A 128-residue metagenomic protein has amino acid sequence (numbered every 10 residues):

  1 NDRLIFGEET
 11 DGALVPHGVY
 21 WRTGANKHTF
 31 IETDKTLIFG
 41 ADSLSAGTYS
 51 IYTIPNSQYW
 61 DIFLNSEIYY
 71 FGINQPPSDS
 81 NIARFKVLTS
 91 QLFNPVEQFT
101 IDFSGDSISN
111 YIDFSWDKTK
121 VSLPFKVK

Functional and structural regions predicted by a protein language model:
N1-R22, I68-K128: Primarily secretory-pathway and cell-envelope proteins
V19-Y70: Mid-length scaffold segments of soluble, non-membrane domains
